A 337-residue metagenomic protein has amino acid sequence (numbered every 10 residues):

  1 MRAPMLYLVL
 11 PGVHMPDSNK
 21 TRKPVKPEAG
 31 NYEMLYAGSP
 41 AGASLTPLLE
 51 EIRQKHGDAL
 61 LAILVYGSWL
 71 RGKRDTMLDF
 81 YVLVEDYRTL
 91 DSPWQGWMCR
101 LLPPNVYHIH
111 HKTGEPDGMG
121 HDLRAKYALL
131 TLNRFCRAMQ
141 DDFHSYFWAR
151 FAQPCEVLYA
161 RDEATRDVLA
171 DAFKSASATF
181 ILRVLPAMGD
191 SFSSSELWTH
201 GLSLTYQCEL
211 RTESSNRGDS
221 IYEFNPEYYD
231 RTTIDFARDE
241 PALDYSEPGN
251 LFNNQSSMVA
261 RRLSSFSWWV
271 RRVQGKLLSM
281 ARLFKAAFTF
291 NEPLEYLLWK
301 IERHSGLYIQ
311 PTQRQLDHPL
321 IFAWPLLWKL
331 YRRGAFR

Functional and structural regions predicted by a protein language model:
R2-H14: Short, Lys/Arg-enriched N-terminal segments with co-localized hydrophobic residues within the first ~10-30 amino acids
L10, P16-R53, L70-D75, D86-R337: Catalytic core of pol beta-like nucleotidyltransferases
L60-W69: Short gly/ser-rich loop at a beta-strand->alpha-helix junction or flexible surface loop bordering the NTP-binding
L78: Change "...and in nucleic-acid phosphodiester-cleaving endonucleases..." to "...and in nucleic-acid processing enzymes
Y81-L83: Short hydrophobic/aromatic beta-strand micro-patches that form the beta-sheet surface supporting nucleotide- or nucleic
